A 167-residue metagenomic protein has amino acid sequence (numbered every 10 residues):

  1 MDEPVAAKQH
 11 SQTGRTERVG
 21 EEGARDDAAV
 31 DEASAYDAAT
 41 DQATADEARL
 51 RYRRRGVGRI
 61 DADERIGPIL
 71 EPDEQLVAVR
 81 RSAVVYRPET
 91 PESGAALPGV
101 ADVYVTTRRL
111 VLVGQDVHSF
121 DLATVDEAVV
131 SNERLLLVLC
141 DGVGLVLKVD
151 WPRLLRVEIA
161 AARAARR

Functional and structural regions predicted by a protein language model:
M1-D102: Anionic N-terminal interaction surfaces
E3, T44, Y52, I66-E71 (+3 more regions): Acidic, Ser/Thr- and proline-rich intrinsically disordered linker/docking segments of eukaryotic scaffolds
Y104-V105, V130: Generic beta-strand structural signal
V105-T106, L139: Structural signature of WD-repeat beta-propellers
